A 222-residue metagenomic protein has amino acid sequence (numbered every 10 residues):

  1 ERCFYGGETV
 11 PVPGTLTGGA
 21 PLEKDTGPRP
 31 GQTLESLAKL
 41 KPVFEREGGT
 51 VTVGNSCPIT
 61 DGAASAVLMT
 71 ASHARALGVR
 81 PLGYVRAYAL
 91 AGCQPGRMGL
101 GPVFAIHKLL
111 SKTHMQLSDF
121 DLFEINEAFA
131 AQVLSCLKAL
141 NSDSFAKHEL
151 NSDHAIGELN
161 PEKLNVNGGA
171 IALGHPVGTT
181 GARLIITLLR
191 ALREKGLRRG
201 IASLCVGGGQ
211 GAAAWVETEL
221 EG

Functional and structural regions predicted by a protein language model:
E1-A76, K138-K163, A172: N-terminal extracellular/periplasmic Venus flytrap/periplasmic-binding protein-like
E1-F4, S65-S72, L137, P176-L197 (+1 more regions): Active-site-proximal alpha-helical scaffold in enzymes
G14-L16, R86, C93-A172: Active-site pocket-lining segment
L22, V79, G96-G99, S135-L137 (+2 more regions): Short acidic, glycine/serine/threonine-rich loops at helix termini
L34-L100, F104-H107, S111-K112, I186-T187 (+2 more regions): Condensing-enzyme catalytic core mediating Claisen C-C bond formation in acyl metabolism
E47-I59, A89, D121-A128, E162-T180 (+1 more regions): Cysteine-centered functional microenvironments
T218-G222: Generic C-terminal helix-cap and adjacent flexible tail
